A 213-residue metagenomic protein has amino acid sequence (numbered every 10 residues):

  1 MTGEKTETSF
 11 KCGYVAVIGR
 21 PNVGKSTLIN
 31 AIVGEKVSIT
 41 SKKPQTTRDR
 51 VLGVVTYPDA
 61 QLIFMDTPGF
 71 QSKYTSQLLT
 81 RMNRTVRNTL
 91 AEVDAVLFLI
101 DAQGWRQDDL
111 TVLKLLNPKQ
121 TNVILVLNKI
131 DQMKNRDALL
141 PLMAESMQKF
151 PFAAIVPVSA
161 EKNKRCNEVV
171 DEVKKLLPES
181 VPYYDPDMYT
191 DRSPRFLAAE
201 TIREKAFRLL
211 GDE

Functional and structural regions predicted by a protein language model:
M1-A95: Conserved G1/Walker A P-loop phosphate-binding module
S38-T40, V181-D185, R208-E213: Active-site phosphate-binding and catalytic loops of NTP-dependent enzymes
P44-T46, P68-Q71, A102-R106, I130-M133 (+1 more regions): Conserved nucleotide-binding/hydrolysis micro-motifs of P-loop NTPases
V55-Q61, R81-I155: Conserved C-terminal guanine-recognition region of P-loop GTPase G domains, centered on the G4
T121-I124, D131-T190, P194: Canonical P-loop GTPase G-domain recognition
P194-E213: P-loop NTP-binding site
